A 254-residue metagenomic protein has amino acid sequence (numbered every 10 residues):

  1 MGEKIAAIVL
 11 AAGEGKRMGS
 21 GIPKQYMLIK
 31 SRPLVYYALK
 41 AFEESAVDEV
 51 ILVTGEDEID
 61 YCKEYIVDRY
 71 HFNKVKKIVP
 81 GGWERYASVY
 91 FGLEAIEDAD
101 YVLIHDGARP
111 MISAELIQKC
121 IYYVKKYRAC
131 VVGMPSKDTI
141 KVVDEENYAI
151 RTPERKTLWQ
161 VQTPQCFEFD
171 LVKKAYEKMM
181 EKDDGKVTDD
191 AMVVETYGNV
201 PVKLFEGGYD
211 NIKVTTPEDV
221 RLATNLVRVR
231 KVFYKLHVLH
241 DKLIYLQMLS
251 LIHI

Functional and structural regions predicted by a protein language model:
G2-I59: N-terminal glycine-rich phosphate-binding loop and ensuing alpha1 helix
E3, W159-I244: Conserved alpha/beta core of the MobA/IspD/sugar-nucleotide pyrophosphorylase nucleotidyltransferase superfamily
M18, C62-I66, C120, V172 (+1 more regions): Hydrophobic packing residues within well-ordered alpha-helices of enzyme cores
I29, K141-D144, V214-T215: Short beta-strand-to-turn element immediately C-terminal to the catalytic PLP-Schiff-base lysine in fold type I
Y36-D98, M180-D183: Conserved N-terminal catalytic core of the sugar/cofactor nucleotidyltransferase
K77, W83-E145, Q162, F167: Conserved beta-loop-beta/alpha segment of the NTase-like Rossmann-fold superfamily that binds/positions NTPs
I252-I254: Conserved small/polar residues in nucleotide/adenosyl-binding loops
